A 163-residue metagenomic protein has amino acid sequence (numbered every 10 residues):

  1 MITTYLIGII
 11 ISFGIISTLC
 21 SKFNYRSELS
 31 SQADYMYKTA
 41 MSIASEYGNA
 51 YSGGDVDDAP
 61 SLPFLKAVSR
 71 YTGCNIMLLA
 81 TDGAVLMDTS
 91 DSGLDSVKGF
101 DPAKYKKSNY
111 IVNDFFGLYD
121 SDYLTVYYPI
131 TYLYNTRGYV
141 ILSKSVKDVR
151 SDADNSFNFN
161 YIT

Functional and structural regions predicted by a protein language model:
M1-A84, S90-G93, S151: Juxtamembrane segments flanking the first transmembrane helix of membrane-anchored signal-transduction proteins
A59-L62, A84-S121: Extracytoplasmic/periplasmic sensor domains and loops in membrane signaling proteins
G73, D120-T125: Short coil/loop residues immediately preceding or within conserved phosphate-binding loops of NTP-utilizing enzyme
A80, G117-L118, Y132: Acidic surface patches and DE-rich sequence motifs
Y123, T131-L133, I141-Y161: Helix-start (N-cap) segments at beta->loop->alpha junctions that couple sensory/regulatory domains to adjoining helices
T136: Glycine-rich acetyl-CoA-binding "A-motif" of GNAT/NAT acetyltransferases
